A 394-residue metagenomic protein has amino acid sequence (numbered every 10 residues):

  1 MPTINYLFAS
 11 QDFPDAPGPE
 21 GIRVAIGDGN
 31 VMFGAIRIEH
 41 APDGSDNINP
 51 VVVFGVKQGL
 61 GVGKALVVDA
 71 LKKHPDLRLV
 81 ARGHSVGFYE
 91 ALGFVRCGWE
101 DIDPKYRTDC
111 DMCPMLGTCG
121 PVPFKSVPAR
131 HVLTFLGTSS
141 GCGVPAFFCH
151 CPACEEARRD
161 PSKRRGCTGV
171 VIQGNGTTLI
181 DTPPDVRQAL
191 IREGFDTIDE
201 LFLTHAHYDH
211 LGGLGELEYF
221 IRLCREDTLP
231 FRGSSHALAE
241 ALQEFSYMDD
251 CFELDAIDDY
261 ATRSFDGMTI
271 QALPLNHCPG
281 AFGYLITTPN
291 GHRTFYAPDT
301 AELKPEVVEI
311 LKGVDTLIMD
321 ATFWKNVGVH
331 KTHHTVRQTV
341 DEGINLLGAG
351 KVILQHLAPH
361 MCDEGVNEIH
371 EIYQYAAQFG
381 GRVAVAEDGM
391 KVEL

Functional and structural regions predicted by a protein language model:
P50-Q58: A short, internal acetyl-CoA/4′-phosphopantetheine-binding micro-motif in the GNAT/acyltransferase core
G59-K72: Conserved acetyl-CoA-binding loop-helix of GNAT-fold acetyltransferases
K72-H84: Conserved GNAT acetyl-CoA-binding A-motif
G83-T108: Conserved active-site alpha-helix within GNAT-family acetyltransferase domains
R130-A189, E193, A281-P298, T316: Conserved beta-strand hairpin/beta-sheet module of binuclear metal-dependent hydrolase folds, prominently
N175-T177, T182-R232, G313-T316: Active-site metal-binding motif and surrounding structural segment of the metallo-beta-lactamase
C224-A281, T288-P289, A386-D388: Metallo-beta-lactamase
E302-M390: Cap/insert and terminal regions of metallo-dependent hydrolase folds
